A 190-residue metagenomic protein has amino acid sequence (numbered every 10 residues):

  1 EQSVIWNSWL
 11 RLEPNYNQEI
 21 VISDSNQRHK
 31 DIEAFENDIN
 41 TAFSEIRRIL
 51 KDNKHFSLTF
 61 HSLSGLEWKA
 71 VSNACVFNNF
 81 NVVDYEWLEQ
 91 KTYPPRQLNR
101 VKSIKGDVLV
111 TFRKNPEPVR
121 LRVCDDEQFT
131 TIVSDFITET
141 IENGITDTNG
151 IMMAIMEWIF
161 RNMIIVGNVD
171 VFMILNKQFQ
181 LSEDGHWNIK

Functional and structural regions predicted by a protein language model:
E1-K190: S-adenosyl-L-methionine-dependent nucleic acid methyltransferase catalytic domains
